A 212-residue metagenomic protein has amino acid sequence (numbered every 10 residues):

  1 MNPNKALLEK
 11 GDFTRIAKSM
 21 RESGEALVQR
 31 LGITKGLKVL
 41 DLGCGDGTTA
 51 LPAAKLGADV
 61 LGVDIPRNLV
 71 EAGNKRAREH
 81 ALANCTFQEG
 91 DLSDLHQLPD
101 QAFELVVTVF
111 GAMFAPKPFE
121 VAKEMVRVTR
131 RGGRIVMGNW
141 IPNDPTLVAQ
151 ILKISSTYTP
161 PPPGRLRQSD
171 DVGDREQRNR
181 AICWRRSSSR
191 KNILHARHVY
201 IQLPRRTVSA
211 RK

Functional and structural regions predicted by a protein language model:
M1-L37, T48, A72, E79-H80: Conserved class I S-adenosyl-L-methionine
K38-H96, E120: Class I SAM-dependent methyltransferase SAM/SAH-binding core
S93-V106: A short acidic, Gly/Pro-enriched loop at the edge of an enzyme's catalytic core that lines a small-molecule cofactor
E104-F119, I141: A short SAM/SAH-binding and catalytic strip from SAM-dependent methyltransferases
F119-R134: A short glycine-rich, Lys/Arg-flanked "PGG" loop and its adjoining helix->strand segment in the class I
R134-P161: Conserved class I S-adenosyl-L-methionine
N143, P162-Q177: Acceptor-substrate binding/catalytic loop of class I
V172-K212: Conserved Class I S-adenosyl-L-methionine
